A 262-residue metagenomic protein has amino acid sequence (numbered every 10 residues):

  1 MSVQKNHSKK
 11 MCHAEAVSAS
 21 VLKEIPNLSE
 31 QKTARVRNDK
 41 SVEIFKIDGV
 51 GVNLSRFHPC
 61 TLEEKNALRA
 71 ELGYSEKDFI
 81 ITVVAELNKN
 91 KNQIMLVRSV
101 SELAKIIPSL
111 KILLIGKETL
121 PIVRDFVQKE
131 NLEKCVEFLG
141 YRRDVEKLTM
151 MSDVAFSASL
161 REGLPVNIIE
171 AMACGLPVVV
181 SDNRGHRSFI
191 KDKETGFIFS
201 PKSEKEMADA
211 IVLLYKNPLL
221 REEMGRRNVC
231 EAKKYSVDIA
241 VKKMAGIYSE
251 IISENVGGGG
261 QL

Functional and structural regions predicted by a protein language model:
N6-L62: Donor nucleotide-sugar binding/catalytic pocket of nucleotide-sugar-dependent glycosyltransferases
I25, N66, K111-E133, L220: Short, structured helix-loop element that forms part of the nucleotide-activated donor/catalytic region
H58-Y74, L220: A short helix/loop element that forms part of the nucleotide-sugar donor recognition site in Leloir-type
S75-K91, V97-V100: Conserved donor-binding/catalytic core segment of Leloir-type glycosyltransferases
Y141, L160: Aromatic "clamp/platform" in nucleotide-sugar-dependent glycosyltransferases that forms part of the donor/acceptor
P177-V180, I190: Short hydrophobic beta-strand element within catalytic cores of glycosyltransferases and related nucleotide-activated
D192-K193, F197-E204, L213-P218: Conserved acidic donor-binding segment of nucleotide-sugar-dependent glycosyltransferases
E206, L213, L220-K234, K243-G246: A short, well-ordered alpha-helix in the C-terminal region of glycosyltransferases
